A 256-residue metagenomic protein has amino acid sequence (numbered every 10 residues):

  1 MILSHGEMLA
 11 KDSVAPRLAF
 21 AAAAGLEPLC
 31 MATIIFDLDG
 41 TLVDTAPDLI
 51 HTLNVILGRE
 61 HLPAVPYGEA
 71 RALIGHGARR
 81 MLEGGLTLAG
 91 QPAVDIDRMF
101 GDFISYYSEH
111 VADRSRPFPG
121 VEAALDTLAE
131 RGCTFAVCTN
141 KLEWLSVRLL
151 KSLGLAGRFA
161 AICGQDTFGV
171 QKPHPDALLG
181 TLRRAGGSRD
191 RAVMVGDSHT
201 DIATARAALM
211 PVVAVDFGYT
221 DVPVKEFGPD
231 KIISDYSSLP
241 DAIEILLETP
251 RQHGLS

Functional and structural regions predicted by a protein language model:
I2-H5, K11, L18-A32, G68 (+3 more regions): Asp-based, Mg2+/Mn2+-dependent phosphohydrolase catalytic module
L29-A72: Active-site neighborhood of HAD-like aspartate-dependent phosphohydrolases
I35-D37, C138, V195: Generic enzyme active-site microenvironment
I50, N54, Y67, G75-E83 (+3 more regions): An amphipathic alpha-helix signature
I56-L57, G77-P92, L149, T181-L182: Helix-loop "lid/cap" segments that line or gate small-molecule binding pockets
R59, G84-A123: Metal-dependent phosphoesterase signature
R59-A64, L88-V94, E130-R131, G154-R158 (+1 more regions): Short helix-capping segments at alpha-helix termini
E109-V137, E143-V147, P175: Short, acidic loop-to-helix structural element flanking the phosphoryl-transfer center in phosphate-processing enzymes
